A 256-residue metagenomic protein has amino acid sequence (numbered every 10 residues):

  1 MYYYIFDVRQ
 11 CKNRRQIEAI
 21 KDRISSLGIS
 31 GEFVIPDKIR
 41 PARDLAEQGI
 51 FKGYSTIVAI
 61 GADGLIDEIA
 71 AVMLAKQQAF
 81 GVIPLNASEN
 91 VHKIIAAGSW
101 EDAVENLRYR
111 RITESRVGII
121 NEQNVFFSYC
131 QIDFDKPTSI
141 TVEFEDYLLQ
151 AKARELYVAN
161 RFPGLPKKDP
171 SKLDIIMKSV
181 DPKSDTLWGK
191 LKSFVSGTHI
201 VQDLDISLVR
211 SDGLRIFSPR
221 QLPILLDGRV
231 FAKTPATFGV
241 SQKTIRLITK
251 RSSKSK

Functional and structural regions predicted by a protein language model:
M1-I57, D67, A75, V240 (+2 more regions): ATP/NTP phosphate-donor binding region
I5, L74-D181, D185-G189, F194 (+2 more regions): Catalytic core of DAGKc-family lipid kinases
I29, Y54, R111-I112, R229: Residue-level recognition of short, well-ordered coil/turn positions that link secondary-structure elements
D37, N121, E143-E145, A159 (+5 more regions): A structural detector for beta-sheet-dominated domains
A59-I60, V82: Short beta-strand scaffold positions
D63: Polar, low-complexity loop segments and adjacent catalytic/binding residues used for recognizing and processing sugar
E68-I69, N90: Phosphate- and divalent-cation-binding pockets in alpha/beta enzyme and binding domains that engage nucleotide-derived
T186-K256: ATP/nucleoside-binding phosphotransfer catalytic cores, i.e., glycine-rich phosphate-binding loops
